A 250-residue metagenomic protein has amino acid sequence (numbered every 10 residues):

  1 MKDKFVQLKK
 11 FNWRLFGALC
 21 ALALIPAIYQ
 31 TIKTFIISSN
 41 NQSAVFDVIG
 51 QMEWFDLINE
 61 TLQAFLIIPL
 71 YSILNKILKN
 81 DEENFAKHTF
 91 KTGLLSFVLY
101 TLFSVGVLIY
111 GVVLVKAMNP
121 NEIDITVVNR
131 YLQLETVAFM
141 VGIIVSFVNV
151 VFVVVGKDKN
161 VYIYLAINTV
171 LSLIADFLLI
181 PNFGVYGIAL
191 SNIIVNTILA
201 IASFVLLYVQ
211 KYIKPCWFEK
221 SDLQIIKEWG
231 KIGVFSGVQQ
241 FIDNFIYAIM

Functional and structural regions predicted by a protein language model:
M1-F16, N192, V205-N244: Interhelical loop/hinge segments that connect adjacent transmembrane helices in multipass membrane
N12, T169-I201: Membrane-interface helix-loop junctions in multi-pass transport and translocation proteins
R14-I37, L134, V195-L199, Q224-M250: Transmembrane helical elements of multi-pass membrane transporters/channels
I28-I49, V115-E122, L178, N182-F183 (+1 more regions): Helix-terminus/linker motif at the lipid-water interface of multi-pass membrane proteins
I37-E60, I123-V127, E228-I232: Interfacial/gating helices of multi-pass transporter permease domains
V48-F103, V145-G156: Small-residue-rich hydrophobic transmembrane alpha-helices
K91-M118, L134: Alpha-helical transmembrane segments of multi-pass membrane transport and lipid-handling proteins
I109, E122-V148: Alpha-helical transmembrane segments of multi-pass membrane proteins
